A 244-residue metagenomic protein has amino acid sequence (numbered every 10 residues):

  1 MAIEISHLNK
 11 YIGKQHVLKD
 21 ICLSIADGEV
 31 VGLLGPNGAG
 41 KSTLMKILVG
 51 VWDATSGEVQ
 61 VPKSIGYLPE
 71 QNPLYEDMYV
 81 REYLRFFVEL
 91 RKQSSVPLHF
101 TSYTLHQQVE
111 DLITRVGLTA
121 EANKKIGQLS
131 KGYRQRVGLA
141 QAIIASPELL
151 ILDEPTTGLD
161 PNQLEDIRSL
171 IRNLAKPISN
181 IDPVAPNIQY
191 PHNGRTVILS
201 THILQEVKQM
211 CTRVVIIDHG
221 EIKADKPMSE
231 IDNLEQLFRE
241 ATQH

Functional and structural regions predicted by a protein language model:
L34-P36: The feature captures the beta-strand-to-loop junction immediately N-terminal to the Walker
V49: Helix-to-loop junction immediately C-terminal to a conserved catalytic motif
R85, E89-K92, L98-E121: Conserved ABC ATPase "signature" region
S146: Conserved catalytic motifs of ABC-family nucleotide-binding domains
L150-E154: Catalytic Walker B motif of ABC-type/P-loop ATPase nucleotide-binding domains
